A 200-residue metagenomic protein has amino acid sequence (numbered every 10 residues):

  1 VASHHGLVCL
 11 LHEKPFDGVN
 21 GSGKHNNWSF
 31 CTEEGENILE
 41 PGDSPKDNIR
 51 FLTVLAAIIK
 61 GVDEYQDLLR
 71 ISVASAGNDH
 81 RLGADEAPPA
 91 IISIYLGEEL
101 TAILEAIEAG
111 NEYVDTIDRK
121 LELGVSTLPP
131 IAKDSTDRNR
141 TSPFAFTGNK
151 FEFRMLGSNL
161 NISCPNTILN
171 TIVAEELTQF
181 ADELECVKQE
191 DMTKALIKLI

Functional and structural regions predicted by a protein language model:
V1-I200: Active-site capping/gating regions of soluble enzymes
